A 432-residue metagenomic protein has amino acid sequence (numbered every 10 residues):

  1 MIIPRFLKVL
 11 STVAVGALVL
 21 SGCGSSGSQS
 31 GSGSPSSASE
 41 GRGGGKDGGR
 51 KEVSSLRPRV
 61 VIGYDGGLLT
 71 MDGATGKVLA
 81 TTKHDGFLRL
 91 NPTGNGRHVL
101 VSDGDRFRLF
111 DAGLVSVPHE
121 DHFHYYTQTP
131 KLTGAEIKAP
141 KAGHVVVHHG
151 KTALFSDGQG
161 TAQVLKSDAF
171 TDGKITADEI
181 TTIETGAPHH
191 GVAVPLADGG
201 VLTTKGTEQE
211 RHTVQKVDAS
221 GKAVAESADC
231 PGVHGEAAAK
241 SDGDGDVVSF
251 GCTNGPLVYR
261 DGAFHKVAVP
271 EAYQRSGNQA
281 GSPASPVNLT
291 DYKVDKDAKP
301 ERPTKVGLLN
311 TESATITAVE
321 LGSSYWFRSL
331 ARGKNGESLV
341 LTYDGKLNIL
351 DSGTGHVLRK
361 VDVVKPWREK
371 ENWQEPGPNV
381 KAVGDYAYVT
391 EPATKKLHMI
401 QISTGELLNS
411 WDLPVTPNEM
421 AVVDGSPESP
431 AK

Functional and structural regions predicted by a protein language model:
V19-G22: C-terminal motif of bacterial Sec signal peptides marking the signal peptidase cleavage site
G24-G27: Bacterial signal peptide processing site
G43-V53, H84-H98, P130-G150, T181-D198 (+5 more regions): Repeated scaffold domains used in trafficking and secretory/extracellular systems, primarily beta-propellers
K51-Y64, N95-L109, G143-V164, V192-E208 (+8 more regions): Short beta-strand elements that form the blades of beta-propeller/WD-repeat-like and other beta-sheet-rich scaffold
D65, L69-T161, T171: Post-signal peptide N-terminal segment of secreted/secretory-pathway proteins
A74-K83, P118-I137, T171-T185, S220-D229 (+4 more regions): A short beta-strand motif characteristic of beta-propeller blades
K205-G333: Acidic, serine/threonine- and glycine-rich low-complexity intrinsically disordered segments that serve as flexible
P392-K432: Blade-level signature of beta-propeller repeat domains, shared across WD40, Kelch, NHL, RCC1 and BNR/Asp-box propellers
